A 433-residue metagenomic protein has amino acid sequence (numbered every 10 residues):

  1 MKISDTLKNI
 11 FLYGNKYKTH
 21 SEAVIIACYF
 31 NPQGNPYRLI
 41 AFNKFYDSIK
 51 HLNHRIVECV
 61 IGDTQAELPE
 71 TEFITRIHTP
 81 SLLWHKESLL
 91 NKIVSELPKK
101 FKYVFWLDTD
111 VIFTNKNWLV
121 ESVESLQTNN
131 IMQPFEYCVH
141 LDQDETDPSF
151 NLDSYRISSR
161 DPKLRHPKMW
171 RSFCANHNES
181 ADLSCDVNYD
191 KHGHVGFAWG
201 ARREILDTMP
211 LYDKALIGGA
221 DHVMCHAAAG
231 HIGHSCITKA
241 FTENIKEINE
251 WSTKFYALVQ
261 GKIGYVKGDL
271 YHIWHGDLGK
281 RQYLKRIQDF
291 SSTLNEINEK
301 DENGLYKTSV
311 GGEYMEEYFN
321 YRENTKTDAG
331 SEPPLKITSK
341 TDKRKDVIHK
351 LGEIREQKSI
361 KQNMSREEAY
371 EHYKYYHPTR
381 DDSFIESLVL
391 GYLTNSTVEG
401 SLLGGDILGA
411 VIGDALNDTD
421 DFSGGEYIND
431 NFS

Functional and structural regions predicted by a protein language model:
K2-H20, N31-R38, F45, A215-R355: C-terminal catalytic/acceptor-binding lobe
S21-A27, I49, N53-I56: Hydrophobic targeting segments
Y29, G34, S48, V57-L68 (+1 more regions): A conserved acidic beta->alpha catalytic loop
R38-H54: Short, acidic, metal-binding catalytic loop of nucleotide-sugar glycosyltransferases
V60-F101: Active-site-proximal specificity loops/subdomain of glycosyltransferases
F101-T114: Short beta-strand-to-loop acidic/aromatic patch adjacent to the donor-nucleotide binding site
T114-G230: Conserved catalytic core of nucleotide-sugar-dependent glycosyltransferases
L335-S433: Low-complexity, glycine/proline/serine-enriched intrinsically disordered segments
